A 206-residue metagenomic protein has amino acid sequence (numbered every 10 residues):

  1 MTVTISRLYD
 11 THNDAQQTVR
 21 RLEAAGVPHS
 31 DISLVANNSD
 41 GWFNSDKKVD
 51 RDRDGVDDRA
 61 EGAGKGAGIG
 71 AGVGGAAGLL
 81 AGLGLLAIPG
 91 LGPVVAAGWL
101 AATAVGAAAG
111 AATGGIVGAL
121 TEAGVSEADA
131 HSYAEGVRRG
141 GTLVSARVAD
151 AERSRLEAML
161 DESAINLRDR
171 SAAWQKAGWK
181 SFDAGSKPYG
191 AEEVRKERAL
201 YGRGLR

Functional and structural regions predicted by a protein language model:
M1-R206: Intrinsically disordered, low-complexity, hydrophilic segments
